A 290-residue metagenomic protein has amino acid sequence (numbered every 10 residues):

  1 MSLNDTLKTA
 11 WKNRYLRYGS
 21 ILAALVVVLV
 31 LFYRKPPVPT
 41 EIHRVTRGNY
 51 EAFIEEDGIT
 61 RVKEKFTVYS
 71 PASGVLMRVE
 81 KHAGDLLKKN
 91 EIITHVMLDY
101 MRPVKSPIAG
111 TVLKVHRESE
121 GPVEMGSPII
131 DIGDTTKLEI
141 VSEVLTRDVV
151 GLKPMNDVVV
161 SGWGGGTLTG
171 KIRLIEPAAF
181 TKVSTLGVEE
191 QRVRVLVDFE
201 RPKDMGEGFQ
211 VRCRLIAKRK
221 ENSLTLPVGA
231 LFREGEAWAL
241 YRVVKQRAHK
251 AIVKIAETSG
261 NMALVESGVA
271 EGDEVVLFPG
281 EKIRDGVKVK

Functional and structural regions predicted by a protein language model:
Y15-Y18, R117-G121, S142-T169, V193-C213 (+1 more regions): Surface-exposed connector loops and short turns at secondary-structure junctions
R17, T169-V228, W238: Structural microfeature recognizing short secondary-structure transition sites
V27-K35, P39, G48, P202-K290: Edge-of-domain interaction segments
F32-V75, E80, H95: N-terminal beta-strand block that forms a small beta-sandwich/beta-barrel module immediately after a flexible targeting
V38-E41, A109-L113, K137, L145-T181 (+2 more regions): Beta-strand/loop subdomains of soluble extracytoplasmic proteins
T60, L87-K105, E120-S142, F180-T185: Short hydrophobic beta/alpha edge segments that flank linear recognition/processing sites
V68-V75, M97-P122, T136-L138, T146 (+2 more regions): Elongated periplasmic alpha-helical coiled-coil
M77-L86, E91, V96-M97, K114-R117 (+5 more regions): Short histidine-centered loop motifs in beta-beta connectors
